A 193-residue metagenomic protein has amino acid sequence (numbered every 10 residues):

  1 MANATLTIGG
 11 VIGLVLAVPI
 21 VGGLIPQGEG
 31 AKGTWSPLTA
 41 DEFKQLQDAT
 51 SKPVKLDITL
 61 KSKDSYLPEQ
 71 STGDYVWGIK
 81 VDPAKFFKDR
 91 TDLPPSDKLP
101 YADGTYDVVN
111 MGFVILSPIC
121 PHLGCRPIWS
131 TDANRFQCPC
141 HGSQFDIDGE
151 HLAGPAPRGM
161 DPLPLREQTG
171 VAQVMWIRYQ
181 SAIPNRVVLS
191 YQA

Functional and structural regions predicted by a protein language model:
M1-I8: N-terminal secretory signal peptides and thylakoid transit peptides that target proteins across membranes
L6, V18-P121, C125-I128, D161 (+1 more regions): N-terminal pre-ligand scaffold of iron-sulfur
I8, I12-V15: Residue-level signal for the membrane-embedded core of alpha-helical transmembrane segments, especially mid-helix
S117-I147, A153: Soluble extracytoplasmic domains of inner/organellar membrane proteins
D148-D161, Q168-T169: Exported/periplasmic cell-wall-interacting domains
